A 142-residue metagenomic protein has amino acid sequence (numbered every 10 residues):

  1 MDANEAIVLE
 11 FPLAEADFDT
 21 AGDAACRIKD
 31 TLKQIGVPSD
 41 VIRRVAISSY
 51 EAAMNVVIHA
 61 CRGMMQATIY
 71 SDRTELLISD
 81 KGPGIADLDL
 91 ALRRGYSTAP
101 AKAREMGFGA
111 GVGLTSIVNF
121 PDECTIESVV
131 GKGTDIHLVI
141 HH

Functional and structural regions predicted by a protein language model:
M1-F11, A53-H142: Conserved beta-strand-loop-beta-strand hairpin that lines the nucleotide-binding pocket of ATP/GTP-utilizing enzymes
M1-I47: Bergerat-fold GHKL ATPase/HATPase_c domain
